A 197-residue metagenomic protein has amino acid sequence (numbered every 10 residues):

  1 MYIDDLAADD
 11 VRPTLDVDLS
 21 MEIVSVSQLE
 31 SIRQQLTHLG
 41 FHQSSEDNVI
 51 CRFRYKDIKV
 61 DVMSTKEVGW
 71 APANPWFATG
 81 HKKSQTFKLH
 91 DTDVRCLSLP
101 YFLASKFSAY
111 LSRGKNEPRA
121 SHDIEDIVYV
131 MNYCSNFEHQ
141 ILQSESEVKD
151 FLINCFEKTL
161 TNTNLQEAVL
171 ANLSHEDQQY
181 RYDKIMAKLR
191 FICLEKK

Functional and structural regions predicted by a protein language model:
M1-K197: Compositionally biased terminal segments of proteins
